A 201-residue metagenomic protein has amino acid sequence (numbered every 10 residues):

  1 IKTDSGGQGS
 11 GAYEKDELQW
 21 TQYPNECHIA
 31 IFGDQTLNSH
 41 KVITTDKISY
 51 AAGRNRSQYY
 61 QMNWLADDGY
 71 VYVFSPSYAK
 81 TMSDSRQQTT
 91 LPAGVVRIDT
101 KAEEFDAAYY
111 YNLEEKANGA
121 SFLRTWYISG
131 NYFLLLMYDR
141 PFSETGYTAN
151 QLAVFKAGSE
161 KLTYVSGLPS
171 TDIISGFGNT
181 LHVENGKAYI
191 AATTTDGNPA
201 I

Functional and structural regions predicted by a protein language model:
I1-A66: Long, acidic/polar, low-complexity amphipathic helices and coiled-coil-like
I1-D4, R56-V71, S77-K80, G119-Y132 (+2 more regions): Structural signature of eukaryotic scaffold interfaces centered on beta-propeller domains
G9-N38, R86-E103, T148-E160, A200-I201: Beta-propeller blade signature
N25, D67, L91, S129 (+3 more regions): Short loop/turn segments that connect beta-strands within the blades of beta-propeller domains, predominantly WD40
N25-H28, D46-T100: Membrane-embedded hairpin module used as a gating/binding unit in multi-pass transport and secretion proteins
T36-Y59, K101-F122, G158, T163-S175: Surface-exposed loop and turn segments in beta-propeller and other repeat-based domains that flank or scaffold
V73-G146: Long, well-ordered mid-to-C-terminal structural blocks that present hydrophobic/aromatic surfaces
L162-I201: C-terminal structured domain segments
